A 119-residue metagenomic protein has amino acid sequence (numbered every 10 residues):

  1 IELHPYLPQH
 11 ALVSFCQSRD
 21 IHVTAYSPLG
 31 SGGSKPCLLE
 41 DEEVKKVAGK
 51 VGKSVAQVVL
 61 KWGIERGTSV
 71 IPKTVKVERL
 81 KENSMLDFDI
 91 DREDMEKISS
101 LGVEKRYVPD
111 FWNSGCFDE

Functional and structural regions predicted by a protein language model:
I1-E119: Beta/alpha (TIM)-barrel catalytic core signal, keyed to glycine-rich beta->alpha loops juxtaposed to Asp/Glu that bind
